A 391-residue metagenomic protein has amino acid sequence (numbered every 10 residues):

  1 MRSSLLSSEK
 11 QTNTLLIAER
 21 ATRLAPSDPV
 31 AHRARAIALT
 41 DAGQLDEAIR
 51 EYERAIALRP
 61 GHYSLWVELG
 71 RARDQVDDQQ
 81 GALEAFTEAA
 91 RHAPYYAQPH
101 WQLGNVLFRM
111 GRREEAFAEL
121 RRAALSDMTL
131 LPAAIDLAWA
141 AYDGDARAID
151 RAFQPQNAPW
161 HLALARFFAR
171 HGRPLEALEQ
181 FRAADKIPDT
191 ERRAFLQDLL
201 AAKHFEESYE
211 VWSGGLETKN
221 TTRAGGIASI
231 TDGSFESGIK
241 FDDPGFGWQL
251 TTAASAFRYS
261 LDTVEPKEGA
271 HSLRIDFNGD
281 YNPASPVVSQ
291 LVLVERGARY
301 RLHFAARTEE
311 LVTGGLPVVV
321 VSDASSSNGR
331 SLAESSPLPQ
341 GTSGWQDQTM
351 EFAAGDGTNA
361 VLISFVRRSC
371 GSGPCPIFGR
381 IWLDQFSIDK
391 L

Functional and structural regions predicted by a protein language model:
M1-L16, R20: Hydrophobic alpha-helical transmembrane segments in integral membrane proteins
R20-A21, R54-A55, E88-A89, R122-A123 (+2 more regions): Canonical positions in the second alpha-helix
L24, L58, H92, S126-D127 (+2 more regions): Structural marker of alpha-solenoid helical repeat scaffolds
P29-V30, Y63-S64, Q79, A97-Q98 (+3 more regions): Helix-start (N-cap) detector for alpha-helical repeat units in TPR-like alpha-solenoids, especially tetratricopeptide
T129, P155-L391: Extracellular and organelle-lumenal recognition/adhesion modules and their flexible linkers in secreted
